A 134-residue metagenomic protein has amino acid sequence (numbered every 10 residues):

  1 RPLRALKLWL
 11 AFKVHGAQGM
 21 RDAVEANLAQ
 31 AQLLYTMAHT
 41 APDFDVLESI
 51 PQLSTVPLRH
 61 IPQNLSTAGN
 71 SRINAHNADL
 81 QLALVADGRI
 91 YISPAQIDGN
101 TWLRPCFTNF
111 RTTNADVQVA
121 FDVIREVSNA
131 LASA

Functional and structural regions predicted by a protein language model:
P2, F12, G16-A132: Conserved C-terminal alpha-helix-loop-beta "cap" of PLP-dependent enzymes that closes/shapes the active-site mouth
